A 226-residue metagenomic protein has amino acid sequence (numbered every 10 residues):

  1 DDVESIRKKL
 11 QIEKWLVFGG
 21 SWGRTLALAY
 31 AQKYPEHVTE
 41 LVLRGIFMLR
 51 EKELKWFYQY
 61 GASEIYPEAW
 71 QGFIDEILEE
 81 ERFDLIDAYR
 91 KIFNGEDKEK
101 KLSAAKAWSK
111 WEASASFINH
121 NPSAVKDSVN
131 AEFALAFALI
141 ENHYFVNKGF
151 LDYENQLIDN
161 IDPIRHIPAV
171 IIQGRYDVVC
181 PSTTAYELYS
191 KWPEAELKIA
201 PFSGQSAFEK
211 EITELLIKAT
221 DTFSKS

Functional and structural regions predicted by a protein language model:
D1-W15: Conserved acidic catalytic loop of the alpha/beta-hydrolase fold
E13-K52: Conserved hydrolase catalytic core segment
E36-Y89: A catalytic-pocket lid/entrance helix-loop region that shapes and gates access to the active site across common
S123-L135: Small-residue-rich helix-loop
H143-I161: Active-site nucleophile elbow and catalytic-triad environment of alpha/beta-hydrolase enzymes
I164-R165, I171-Q173: Short beta-strand/loop motif that positions the catalytic acidic residue of the alpha/beta-hydrolase fold
V178-T184: Conserved alpha/beta-hydrolase "acid-adjacent" motif
A195-S226: Catalytic active-site module of serine/aspartate enzymes centered on a nucleophile-bearing elbow/loop
